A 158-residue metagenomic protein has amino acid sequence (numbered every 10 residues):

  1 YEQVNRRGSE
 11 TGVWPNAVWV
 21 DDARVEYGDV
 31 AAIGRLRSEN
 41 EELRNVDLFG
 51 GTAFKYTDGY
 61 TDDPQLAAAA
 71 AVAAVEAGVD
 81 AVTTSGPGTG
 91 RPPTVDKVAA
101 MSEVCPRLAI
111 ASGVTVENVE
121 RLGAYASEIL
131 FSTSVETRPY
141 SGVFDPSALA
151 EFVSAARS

Functional and structural regions predicted by a protein language model:
Y1-A81: Conserved anion-binding
Y1-G8, R24-N45, G86-S102, V116-R121 (+1 more regions): Active-site-adjacent beta->alpha loops and helix N-cap segments on the catalytic face of soluble alpha/beta enzymes
Y1-P15, L66-A73, M101-S132: Catalytic cores of alpha/beta
A53-V98, S134-A148: Glycine/Thr-rich beta-alpha phosphate-binding loop at enzyme active sites
F152-S158: C-terminal alpha-helix
